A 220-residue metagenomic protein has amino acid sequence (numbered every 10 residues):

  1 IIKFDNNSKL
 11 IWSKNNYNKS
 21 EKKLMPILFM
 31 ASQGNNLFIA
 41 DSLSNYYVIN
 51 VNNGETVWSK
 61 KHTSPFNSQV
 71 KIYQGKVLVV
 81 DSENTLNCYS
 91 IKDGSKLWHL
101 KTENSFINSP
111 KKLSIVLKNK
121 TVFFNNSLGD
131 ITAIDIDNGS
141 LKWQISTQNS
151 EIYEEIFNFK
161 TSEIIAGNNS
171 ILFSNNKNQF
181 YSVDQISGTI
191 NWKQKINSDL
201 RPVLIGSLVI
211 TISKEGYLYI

Functional and structural regions predicted by a protein language model:
I2, Y47, N87, T132 (+3 more regions): WD40 beta-propeller blade core
D5, G34, D41-S42, D81-S82 (+5 more regions): Structural signature of WD-repeat beta-propellers
D5-K9, N50-G54, S90-G94, D135-G139 (+1 more regions): Short loop/turn segments that connect beta-strands within beta-propeller blades
L10-G34, T56-Q74, K96-N119, S140-N168 (+2 more regions): Extracytoplasmic beta-rich repeat domains
K22, I39-A40: Alpha-solenoid helical-repeat scaffolds
A166, F173-Y181, S187-N191: Beta-propeller domains
